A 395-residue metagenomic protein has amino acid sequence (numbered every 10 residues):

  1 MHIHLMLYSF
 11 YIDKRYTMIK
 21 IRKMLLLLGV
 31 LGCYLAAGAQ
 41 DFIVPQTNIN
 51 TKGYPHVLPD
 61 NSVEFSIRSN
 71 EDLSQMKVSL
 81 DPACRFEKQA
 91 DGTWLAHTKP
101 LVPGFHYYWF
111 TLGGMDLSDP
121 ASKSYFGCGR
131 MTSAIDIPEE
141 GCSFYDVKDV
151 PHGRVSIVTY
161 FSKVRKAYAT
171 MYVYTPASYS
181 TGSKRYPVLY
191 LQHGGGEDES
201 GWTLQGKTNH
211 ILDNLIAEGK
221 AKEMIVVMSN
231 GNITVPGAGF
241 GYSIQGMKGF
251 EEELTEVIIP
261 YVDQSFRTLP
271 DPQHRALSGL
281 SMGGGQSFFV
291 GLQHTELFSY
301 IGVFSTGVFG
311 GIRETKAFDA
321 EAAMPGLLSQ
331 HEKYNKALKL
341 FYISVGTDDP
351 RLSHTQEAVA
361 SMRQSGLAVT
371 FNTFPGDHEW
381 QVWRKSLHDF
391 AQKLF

Functional and structural regions predicted by a protein language model:
M1-D41: Bacterial Sec-dependent N-terminal signal peptides
Q40-Q46, N50-T51, V57-C84, K88-F395: Non-catalytic cap/lid and distal C-terminal segments of serine-dependent acyl enzymes
